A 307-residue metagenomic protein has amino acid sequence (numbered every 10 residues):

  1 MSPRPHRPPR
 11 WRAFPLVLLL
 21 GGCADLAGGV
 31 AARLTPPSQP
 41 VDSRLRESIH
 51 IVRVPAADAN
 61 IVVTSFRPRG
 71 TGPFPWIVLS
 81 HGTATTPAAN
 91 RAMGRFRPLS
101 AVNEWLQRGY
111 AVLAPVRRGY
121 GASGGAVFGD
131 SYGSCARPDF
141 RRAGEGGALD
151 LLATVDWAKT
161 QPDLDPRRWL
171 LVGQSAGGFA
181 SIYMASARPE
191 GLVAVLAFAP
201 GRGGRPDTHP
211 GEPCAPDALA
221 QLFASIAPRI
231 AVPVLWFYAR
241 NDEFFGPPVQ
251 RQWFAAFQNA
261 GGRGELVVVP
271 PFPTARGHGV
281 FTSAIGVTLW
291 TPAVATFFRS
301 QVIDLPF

Functional and structural regions predicted by a protein language model:
G29-T71: N-terminal cap/lid segment of alpha/beta-hydrolase-fold proteins
G72-F74, T83-G124, F244: Short substrate-entry loop that stabilizes the transition state in hydrolases
S80-G82, Y238: The conserved beta1-alpha1 loop
G133-P162: Alpha/beta-hydrolase active-site loop
L164-Q174: Alpha/beta-hydrolase fold nucleophile elbow
G173-Y183: Glycine-rich nucleophile elbow surrounding the catalytic serine of serine-hydrolase chemistry
A194, P200-A260: The feature captures the conserved acid-bearing segment of alpha/beta-hydrolase catalytic domains
A260-F307: C-terminal catalytic histidine-bearing segment of alpha/beta-hydrolase fold enzymes
